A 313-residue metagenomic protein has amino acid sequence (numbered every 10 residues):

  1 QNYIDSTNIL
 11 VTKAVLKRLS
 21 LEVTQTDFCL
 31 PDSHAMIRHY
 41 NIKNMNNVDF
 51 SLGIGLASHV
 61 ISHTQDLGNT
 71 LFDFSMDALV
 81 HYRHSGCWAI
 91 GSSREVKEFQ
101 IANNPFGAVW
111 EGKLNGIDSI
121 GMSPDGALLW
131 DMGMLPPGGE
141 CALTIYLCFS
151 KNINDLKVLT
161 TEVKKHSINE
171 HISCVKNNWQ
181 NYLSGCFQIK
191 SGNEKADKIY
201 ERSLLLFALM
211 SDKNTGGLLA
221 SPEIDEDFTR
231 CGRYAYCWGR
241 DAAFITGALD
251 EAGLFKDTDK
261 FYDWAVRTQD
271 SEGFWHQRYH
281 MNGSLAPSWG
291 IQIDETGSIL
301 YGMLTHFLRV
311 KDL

Functional and structural regions predicted by a protein language model:
Q1-V23: Non-catalytic C-terminal accessory modules of carbohydrate-active enzymes
N2-Y3, G121, S288-G290: Short Gly/Pro-enriched turn/cap motifs at secondary-structure boundaries
I4, G133-P137, I291-Q292: Short glycine/proline-enriched loop/turn "hinge" motifs that connect secondary-structure elements and lie
T7, S33-A35, S123-D125, R240 (+1 more regions): Short, solvent-exposed loop/turn segments at the edges of secondary structure
N8-T12, M36-R38, H306: Short beta-strand micro-motifs in enzyme catalytic cores
V11-K13, G53-G55, C237, L300: Short, conserved beta-strand segments within well-ordered enzyme catalytic domains that often line or immediately flank
L16-R233: Acidic/polar, glycine-enriched structural segments that form the non-catalytic walls/loops of the carbohydrate-binding
K43-N44, T70, V175, Y234-L313: Aromatic-rich carbohydrate-recognition surfaces in CAZymes
